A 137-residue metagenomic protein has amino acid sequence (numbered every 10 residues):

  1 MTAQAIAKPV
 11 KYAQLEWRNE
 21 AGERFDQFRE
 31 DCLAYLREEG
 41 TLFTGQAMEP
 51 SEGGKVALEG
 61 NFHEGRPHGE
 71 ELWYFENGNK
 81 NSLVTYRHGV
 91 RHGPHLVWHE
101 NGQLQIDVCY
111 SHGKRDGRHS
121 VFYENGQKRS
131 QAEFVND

Functional and structural regions predicted by a protein language model:
M1-D137: Glycine/tyrosine- and acidic-biased, solvent-exposed loop/turn segments at the edges of beta-strands
